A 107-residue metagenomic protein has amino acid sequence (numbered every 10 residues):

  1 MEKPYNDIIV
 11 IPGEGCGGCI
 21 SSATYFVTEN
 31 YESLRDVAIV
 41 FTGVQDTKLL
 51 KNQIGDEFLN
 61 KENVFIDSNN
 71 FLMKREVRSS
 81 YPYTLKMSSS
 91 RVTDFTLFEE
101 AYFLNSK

Functional and structural regions predicted by a protein language model:
M1-Y5, Y31-R35, F58, V77-S79: Flexible, charged surface loops at secondary-structure boundaries
E2-A23, V27: Short active-site neighborhood of thiol/selenol oxidoreductases, capturing the structured segment around
N6-I9, R35-F41, E62-V64: Hydrophobic beta-strand segments of well-ordered beta-sheets in folded domains
P12-C19, Q45-T47, E100-A101: Short acidic, S/G/P-rich loop/turn micro-motifs used as interaction or catalytic elements
S21-Q53: Structural microenvironment flanking redox-active thiols in thiol-disulfide oxidoreductases
I54-Y81: Short, internal strand/loop/helix patches that form the active-site neighborhood or redox-interaction surface
Y81-L97: A short, hydrophobic beta-strand/beta-hairpin element that forms part of a small beta-sheet core
Y102-K107: A short, polar/charged loop-to-alpha-helix boundary motif
